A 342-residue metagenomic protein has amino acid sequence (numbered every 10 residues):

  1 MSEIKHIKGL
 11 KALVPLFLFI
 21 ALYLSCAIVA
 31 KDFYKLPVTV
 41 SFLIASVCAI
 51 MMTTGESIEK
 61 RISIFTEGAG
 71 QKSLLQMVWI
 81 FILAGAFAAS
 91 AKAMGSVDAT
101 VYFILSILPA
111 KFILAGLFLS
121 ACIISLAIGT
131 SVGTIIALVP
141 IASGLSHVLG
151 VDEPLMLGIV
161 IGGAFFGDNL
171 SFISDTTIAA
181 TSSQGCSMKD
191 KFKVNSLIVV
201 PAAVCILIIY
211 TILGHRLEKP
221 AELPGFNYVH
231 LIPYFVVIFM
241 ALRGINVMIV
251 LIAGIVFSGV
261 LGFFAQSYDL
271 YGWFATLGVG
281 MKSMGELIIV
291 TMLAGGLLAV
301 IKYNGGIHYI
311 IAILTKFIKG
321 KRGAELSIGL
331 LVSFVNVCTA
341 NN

Functional and structural regions predicted by a protein language model:
M1-V14, S25, S143-Y228: Membrane-core helix-loop-helix motifs of multi-pass transport proteins
K5-K8, I28-S41, G68-K72, I104-P109 (+3 more regions): Interfacial loop-to-helix junctions that mark the boundaries of transmembrane helices in multi-pass membrane
L10-L22, Y34-T54, M77-L83, L138 (+3 more regions): Hydrophobic mid-bilayer segments of alpha-helices in multi-pass membrane transport proteins, especially secondary
T39, L43, M51, I62-G95 (+4 more regions): Core transmembrane alpha-helical segments of multi-pass membrane transporters/permeases
G55, Q76-M77, A88-D98, I124-A137 (+4 more regions): Short helix-coil transition sites and intra-membrane helix breaks within transmembrane domains of multi-pass
E56-I58, G70-L74, A93, G150-P154 (+3 more regions): Juxtamembrane helix-boundary/capping and inter-helix hinge elements in multi-pass membrane proteins
Q71-M77, Y102-L119, S146-M156, P224-I232 (+2 more regions): Membrane-interfacial loop-to-helix junctions in multi-pass transporters
V78-F87, P109-I141, T315-N342: Hydrophobic alpha-helical transmembrane segments of multi-pass integral membrane proteins, predominantly secondary
